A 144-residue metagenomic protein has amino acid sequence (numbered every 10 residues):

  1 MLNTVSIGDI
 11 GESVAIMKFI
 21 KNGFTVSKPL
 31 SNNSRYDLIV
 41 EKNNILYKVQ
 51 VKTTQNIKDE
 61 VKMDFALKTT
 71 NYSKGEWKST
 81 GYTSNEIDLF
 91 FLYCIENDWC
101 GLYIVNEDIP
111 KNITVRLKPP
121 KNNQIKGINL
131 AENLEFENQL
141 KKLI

Functional and structural regions predicted by a protein language model:
M1-P29: Acidic-basic catalytic patches of nuclease active cores, encompassing PD-(D/E)XK and other metal-cofactor nuclease
A15, F19, L38-V40, I45-T53: Conserved catalytic cores of phosphodiester-cleaving nucleases, focusing on short active-site segments
I20, F24, Y47, F65-A66 (+3 more regions): Conserved functional hotspots at enzyme active or ligand-binding sites that engage polyanionic ligands
L30-N32, N43, E96: Short loop/turn positions at the edges of beta-strands in beta-sheet-rich folds
N33-D37: Beta-rich nucleic-acid/ligand-interaction surfaces
K52-C100: Catalytic cores of nucleic-acid endonucleases
N97, G101-I144: Non-catalytic C-terminal interaction segments of nucleic acid-processing enzymes
